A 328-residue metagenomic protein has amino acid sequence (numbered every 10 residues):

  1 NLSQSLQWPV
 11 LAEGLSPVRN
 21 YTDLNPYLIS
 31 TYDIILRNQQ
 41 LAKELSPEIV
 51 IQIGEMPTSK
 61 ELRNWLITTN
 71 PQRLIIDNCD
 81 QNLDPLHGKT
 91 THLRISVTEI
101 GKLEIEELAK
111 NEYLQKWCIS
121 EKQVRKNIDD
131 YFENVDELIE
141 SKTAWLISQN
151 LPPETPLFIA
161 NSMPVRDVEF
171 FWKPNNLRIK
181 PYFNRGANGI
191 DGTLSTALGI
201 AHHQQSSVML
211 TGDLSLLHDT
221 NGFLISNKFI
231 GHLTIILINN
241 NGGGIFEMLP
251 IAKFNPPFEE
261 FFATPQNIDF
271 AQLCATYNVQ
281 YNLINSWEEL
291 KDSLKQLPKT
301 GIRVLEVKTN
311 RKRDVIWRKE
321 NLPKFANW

Functional and structural regions predicted by a protein language model:
N1-D23, T155, D167-F171, H232 (+1 more regions): Redox- and metal-dependent alpha/beta enzyme cores, enriched for Fe-S-associated oxidoreductases and cofactor-handling
N1-L2, E61-W65, L146-I147, F170-F171 (+2 more regions): A short acidic, amphipathic alpha-helical/loop segment
N1-L74, L177-S206, H218-N221, N285-S286: Glycine-rich, anion-gripping cofactor-binding loops and their flanking helix/strand elements in enzyme active sites
A12, I75, L157-I159, M209-L210 (+1 more regions): Structural beta-sheet core signal
L15-S16, G54-T58, C79, S162-P164 (+3 more regions): Short glycine-rich anion-binding loops that position phosphate/pyrophosphate groups of nucleotides and phosphorylated
R19-L28, N82-H92, G244-K253: Glycine-rich, charge-decorated loop segments at or immediately adjacent to ligand/cofactor-binding or catalytic sites
W65-V165, L273, N285-W328: Phosphate/pyrophosphate-binding active-site segments
F170-W328: Thiamine diphosphate
